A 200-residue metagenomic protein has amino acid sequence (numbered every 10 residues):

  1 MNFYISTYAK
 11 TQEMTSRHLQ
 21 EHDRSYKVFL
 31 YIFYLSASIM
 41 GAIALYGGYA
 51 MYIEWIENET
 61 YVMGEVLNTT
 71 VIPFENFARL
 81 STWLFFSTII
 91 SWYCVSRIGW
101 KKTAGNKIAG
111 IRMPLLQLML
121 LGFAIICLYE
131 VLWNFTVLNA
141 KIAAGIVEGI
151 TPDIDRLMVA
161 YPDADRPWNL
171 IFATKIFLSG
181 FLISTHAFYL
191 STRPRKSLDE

Functional and structural regions predicted by a protein language model:
N2-W92, N169: Transmembrane alpha-helical insertion/packing segments
T7, T11-V28, V95-I108, F135-I142 (+1 more regions): Cytosolic juxtamembrane helix at the C-terminal end of the final transmembrane segment
F33-Y49, L116-V137: Hydrophobic alpha-helical membrane-insertion segments
G41, F86-Y93, F123, G180-H186: Hydrophobic core of alpha-helical transmembrane segments in multi-pass integral membrane proteins
Y46-I53, W100, Y129, W133 (+1 more regions): Membrane-water interface at transmembrane helix exits
E54-T70, F135-D165: Membrane-interfacial helical/loop segments at transmembrane boundaries in membrane proteins
V71-T88, D153-I183: Hydrophobic alpha-helical transmembrane segments
V95-L128: Loop-to-transmembrane helix junctions at the membrane interface
